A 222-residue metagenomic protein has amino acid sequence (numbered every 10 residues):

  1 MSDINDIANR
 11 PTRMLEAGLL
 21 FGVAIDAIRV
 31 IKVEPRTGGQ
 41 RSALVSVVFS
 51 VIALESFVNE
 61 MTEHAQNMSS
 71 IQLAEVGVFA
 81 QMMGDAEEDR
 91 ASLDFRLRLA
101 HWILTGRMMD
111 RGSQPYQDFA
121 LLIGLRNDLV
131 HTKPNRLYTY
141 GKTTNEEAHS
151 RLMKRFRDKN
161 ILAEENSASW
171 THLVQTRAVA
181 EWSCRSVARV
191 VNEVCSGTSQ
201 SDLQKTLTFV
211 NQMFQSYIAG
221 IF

Functional and structural regions predicted by a protein language model:
M1-L44, V48, Q212-I221: Charged alpha-helical initiation segments
R13, L20, S50, P115-D118 (+1 more regions): Amphipathic alpha-helix face/heptad-repeat signature
A24-A27, L121-D128, G141-I221: Amphipathic, Lys/Arg-enriched alpha-helical patches that create a basic surface for binding polyanionic ligands
A27-R36, A65, K133-R136, V194: Secondary-structure edge/capping motif, primarily at the C-terminal ends of alpha-helices and the immediately following
R29-K32, E55, T62, A188: Alpha-helical repeat scaffolds in large eukaryotic proteins
Q40-A65: Short, hydrophobic, well-ordered secondary-structure elements
Q66-L162, N166: Flexible secondary-structure boundary motifs
